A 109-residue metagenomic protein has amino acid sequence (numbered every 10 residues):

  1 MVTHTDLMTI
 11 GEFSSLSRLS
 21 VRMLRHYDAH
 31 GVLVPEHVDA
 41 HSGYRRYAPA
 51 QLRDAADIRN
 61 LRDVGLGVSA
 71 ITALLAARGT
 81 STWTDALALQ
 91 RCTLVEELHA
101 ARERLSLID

Functional and structural regions predicted by a protein language model:
M1-V68: Basic helix-turn-helix/winged-helix DNA-binding cores and closely related short helical interaction motifs
R59, I71, A77-D109: Short, charged amphipathic alpha-helical surface segments
